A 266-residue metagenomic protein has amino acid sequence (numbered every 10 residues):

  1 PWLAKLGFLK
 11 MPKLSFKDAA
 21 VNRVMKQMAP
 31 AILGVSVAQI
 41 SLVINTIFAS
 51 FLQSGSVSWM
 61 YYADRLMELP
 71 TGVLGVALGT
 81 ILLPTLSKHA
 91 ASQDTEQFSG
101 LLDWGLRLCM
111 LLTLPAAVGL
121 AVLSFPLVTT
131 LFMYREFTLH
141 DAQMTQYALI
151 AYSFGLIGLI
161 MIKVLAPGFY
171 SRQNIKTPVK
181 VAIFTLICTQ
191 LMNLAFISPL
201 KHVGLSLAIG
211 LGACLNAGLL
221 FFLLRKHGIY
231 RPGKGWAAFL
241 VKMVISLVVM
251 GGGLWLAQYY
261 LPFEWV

Functional and structural regions predicted by a protein language model:
P1-W2, K176, T185-G218, F222 (+1 more regions): Membrane-interface helix-loop junctions in multi-pass transport and translocation proteins
W2-V35, K226-V241: Interhelical loop/hinge segments that connect adjacent transmembrane helices in multipass membrane
M25, Y61, L82, D94-L123 (+2 more regions): Interfacial transmembrane-helix starts/ends
K26-Q27, A49-T71, H140-Q146: Interfacial/gating helices of multi-pass transporter permease domains
V76-D94, A166: Helix-loop junctions and terminal segments of transmembrane helices in multi-pass membrane transport/translocation
A121-G155, E264-W265: Interfacial segments at transmembrane-helix termini and the short loops linking adjacent helices
F154-F184, A195, P199: Membrane-interface junctions at transmembrane-helix termini in multi-pass inner-membrane proteins
A237-V266: Transmembrane alpha-helical segments of multi-pass transport proteins
